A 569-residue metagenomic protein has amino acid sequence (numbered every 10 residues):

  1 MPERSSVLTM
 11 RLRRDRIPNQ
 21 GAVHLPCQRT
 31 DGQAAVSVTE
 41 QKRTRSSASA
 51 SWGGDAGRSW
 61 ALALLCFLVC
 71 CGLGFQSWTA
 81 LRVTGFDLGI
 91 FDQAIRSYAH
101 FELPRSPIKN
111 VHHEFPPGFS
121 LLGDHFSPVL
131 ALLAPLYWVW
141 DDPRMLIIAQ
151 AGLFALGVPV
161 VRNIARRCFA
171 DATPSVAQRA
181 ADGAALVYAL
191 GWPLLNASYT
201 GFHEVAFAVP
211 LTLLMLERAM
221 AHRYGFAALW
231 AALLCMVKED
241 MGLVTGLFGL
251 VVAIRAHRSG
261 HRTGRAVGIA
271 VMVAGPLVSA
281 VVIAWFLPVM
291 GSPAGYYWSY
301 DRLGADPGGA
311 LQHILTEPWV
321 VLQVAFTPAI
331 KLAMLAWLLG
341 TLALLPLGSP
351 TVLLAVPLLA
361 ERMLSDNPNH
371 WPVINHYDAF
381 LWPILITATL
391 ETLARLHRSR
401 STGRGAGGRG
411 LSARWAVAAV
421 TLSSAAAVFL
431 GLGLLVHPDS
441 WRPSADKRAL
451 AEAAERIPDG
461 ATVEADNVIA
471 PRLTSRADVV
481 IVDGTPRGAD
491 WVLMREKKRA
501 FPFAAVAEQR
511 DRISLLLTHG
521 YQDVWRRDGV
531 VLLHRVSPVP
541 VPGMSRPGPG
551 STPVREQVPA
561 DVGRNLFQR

Functional and structural regions predicted by a protein language model:
M1-R16, Q20-G72, R166, Q178 (+1 more regions): Start-transfer (signal-anchor) and selected internal transmembrane alpha helices of multi-pass inner/ER membrane
W60-L64, T173, R179, M272-P276 (+1 more regions): Signature aromatic-anchored transmembrane alpha helix within multi-pass, membrane-resident enzymes that catalyze glycan
L73, T263-T327, K331-P346, T351-V356: Membrane-lumen/periplasm interface segments of specific transmembrane helices in polyprenyl phosphate-linked
I148-A172: Transmembrane-helix motifs of polytopic, lipid-linked glycan transferases
V160-N163, V187, A206-W230, I384: Specific aromatic-rich, kink-prone transmembrane helix
L213-R218, Y224-A253, L277: Membrane-interface alpha helices of multi-pass inner-membrane proteins
V244-P276: Perimembrane helix-loop-helix junctions
L353-A406: Hydrophobic/aromatic-rich transmembrane helices and adjacent perimembrane loops
